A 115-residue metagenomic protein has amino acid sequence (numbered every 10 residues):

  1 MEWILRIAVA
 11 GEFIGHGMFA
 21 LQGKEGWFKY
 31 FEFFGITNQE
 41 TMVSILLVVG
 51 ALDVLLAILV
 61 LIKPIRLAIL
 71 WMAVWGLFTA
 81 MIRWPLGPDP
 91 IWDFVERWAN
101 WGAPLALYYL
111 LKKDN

Functional and structural regions predicted by a protein language model:
M1-G23, E40-N115: Extended, low-polarity transmembrane helix blocks
K29-T41: Perimembrane loop-to-helix junctions flanking transmembrane segments
